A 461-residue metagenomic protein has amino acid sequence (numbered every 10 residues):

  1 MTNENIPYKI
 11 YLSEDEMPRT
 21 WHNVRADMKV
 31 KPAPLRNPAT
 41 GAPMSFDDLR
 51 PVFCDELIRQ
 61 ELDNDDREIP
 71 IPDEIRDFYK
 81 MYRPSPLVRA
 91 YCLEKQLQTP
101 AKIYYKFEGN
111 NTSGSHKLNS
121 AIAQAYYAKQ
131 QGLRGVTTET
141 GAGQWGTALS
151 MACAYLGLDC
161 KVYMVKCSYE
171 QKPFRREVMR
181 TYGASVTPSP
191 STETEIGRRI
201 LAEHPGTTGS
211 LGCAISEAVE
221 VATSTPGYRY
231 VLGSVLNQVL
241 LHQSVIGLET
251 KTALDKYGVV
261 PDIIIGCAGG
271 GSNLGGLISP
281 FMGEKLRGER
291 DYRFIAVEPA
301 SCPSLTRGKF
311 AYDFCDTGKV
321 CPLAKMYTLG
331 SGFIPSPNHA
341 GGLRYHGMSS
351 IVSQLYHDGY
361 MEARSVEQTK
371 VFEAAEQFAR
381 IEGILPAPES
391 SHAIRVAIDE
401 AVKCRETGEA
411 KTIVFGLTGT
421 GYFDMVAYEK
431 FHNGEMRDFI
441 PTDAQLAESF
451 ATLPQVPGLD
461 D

Functional and structural regions predicted by a protein language model:
N3-L133: Positively charged, low-complexity intrinsically disordered leader regions
R67-P70, I200-Q238, I246, G258 (+3 more regions): Active-site/ligand-binding loops adjacent to catalytic centers
F107-L118, V136-W145, L236-V239, I265-G270 (+4 more regions): Active-site nucleophile and cofactor-binding loops and adjacent substrate-binding regions of central metabolic enzymes
S120, A128-C167, V260-L274, F294 (+1 more regions): A short, small-residue-rich loop immediately preceding and capping a beta-strand
A123-L133, T147-D159, R180-T181, I278-G288 (+1 more regions): Alpha-helix C-terminal capping segments
T137, W145-T208, S304-F314, M425-N433: Active-site-proximal loop->helix
A268-G276, Q368-G434: Claisen-condensing/thiolase-fold acyl-transfer catalytic domains that form or cleave C-C bonds in fatty acid
